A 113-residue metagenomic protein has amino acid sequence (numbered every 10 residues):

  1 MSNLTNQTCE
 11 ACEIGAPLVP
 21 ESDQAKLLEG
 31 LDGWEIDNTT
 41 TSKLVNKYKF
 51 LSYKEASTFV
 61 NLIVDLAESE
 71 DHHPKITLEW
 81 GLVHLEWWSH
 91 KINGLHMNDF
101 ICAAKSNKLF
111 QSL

Functional and structural regions predicted by a protein language model:
M1-L113: Charge-rich alpha-helical segments
